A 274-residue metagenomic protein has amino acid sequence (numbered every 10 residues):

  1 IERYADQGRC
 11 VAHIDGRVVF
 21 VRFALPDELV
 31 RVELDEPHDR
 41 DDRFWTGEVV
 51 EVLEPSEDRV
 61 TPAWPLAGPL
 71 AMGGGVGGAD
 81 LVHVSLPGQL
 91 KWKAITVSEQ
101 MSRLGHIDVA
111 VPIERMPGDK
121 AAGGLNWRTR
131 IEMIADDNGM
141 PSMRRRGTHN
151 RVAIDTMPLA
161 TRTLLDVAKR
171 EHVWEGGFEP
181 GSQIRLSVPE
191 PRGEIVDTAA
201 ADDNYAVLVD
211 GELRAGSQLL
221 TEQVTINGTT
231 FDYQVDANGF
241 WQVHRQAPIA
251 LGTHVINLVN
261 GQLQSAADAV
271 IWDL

Functional and structural regions predicted by a protein language model:
I1-L274: Accessory RNA-recognition modules of RNA-modification enzymes
